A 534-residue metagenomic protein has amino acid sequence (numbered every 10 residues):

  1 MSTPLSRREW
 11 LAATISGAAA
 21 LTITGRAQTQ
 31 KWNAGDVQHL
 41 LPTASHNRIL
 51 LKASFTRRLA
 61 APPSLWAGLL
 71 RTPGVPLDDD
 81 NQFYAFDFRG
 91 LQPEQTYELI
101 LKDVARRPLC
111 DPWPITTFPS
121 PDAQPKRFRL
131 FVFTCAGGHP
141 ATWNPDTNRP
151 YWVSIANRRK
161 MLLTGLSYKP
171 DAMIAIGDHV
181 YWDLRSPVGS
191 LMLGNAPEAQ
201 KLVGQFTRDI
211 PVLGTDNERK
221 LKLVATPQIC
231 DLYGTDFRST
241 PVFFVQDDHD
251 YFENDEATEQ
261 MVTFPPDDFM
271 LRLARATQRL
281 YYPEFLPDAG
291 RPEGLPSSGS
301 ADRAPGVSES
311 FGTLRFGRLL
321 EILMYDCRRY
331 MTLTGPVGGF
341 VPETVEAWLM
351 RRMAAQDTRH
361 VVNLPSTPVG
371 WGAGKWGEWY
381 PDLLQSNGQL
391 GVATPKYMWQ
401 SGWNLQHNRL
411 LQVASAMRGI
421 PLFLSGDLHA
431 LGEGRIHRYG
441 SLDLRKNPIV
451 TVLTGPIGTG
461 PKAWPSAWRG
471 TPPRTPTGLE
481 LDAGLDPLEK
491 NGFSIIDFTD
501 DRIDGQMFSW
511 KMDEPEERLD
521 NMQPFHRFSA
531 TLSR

Functional and structural regions predicted by a protein language model:
S2-A18: N-terminal secretory signal peptides and thylakoid transit peptides that target proteins across membranes
R7, A12, Q28-R534: Metal-dependent phosphoester/phosphodiester hydrolase catalytic core
A18-A19, A105: Residue-level detector of secondary-structure transition/capping positions
A19-A20, Q260: Residue-level marker of structural boundaries
T22-T24: N-terminal signal peptide c-region/cleavage motif recognized by signal peptidases
